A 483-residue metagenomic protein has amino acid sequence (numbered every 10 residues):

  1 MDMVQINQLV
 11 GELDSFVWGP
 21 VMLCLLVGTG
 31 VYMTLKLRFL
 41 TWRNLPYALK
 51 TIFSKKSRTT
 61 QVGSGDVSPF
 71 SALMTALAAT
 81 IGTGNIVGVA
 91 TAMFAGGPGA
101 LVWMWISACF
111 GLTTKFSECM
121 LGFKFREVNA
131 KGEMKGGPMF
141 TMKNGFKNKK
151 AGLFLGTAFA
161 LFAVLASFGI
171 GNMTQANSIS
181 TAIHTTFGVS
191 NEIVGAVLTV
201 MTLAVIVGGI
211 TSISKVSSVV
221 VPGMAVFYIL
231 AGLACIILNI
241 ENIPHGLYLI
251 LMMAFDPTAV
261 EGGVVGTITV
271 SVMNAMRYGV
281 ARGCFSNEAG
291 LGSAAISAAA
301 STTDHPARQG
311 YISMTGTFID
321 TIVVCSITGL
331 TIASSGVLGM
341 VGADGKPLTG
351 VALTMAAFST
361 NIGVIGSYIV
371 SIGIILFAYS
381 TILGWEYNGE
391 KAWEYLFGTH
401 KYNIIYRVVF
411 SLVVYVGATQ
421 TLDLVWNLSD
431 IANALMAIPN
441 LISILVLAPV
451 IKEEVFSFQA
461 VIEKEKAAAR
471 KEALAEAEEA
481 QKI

Functional and structural regions predicted by a protein language model:
M1-T83, M93-A100, G111, S411 (+2 more regions): N-terminal alpha-helical transmembrane segments of multi-pass membrane transport and channel/translocase proteins
Q5-I6, K36-T41, G84-V89, S167-I179 (+5 more regions): Transmembrane helix-loop junctions in multi-pass membrane proteins
L25-Y32, L37-L49, F159, A176-I183 (+4 more regions): Membrane-interface loop-to-helix entry segments
T29, M33-T34, S107-G132, M139 (+3 more regions): Helix-loop-helix module between adjacent transmembrane segments
F39-V67, T91, G97-L101, W105 (+5 more regions): Flexible loop linkers connecting adjacent transmembrane helices in multi-pass alpha-helical membrane transporters
T59-A95, L121-G145, A158-V164, V265-F318: Alpha-helical membrane segments and immediately flanking helix-loop junctions that form or couple to the substrate/ion
F110-E118, A196-I210, V221-E241, M273 (+3 more regions): Selective recognition of specific alpha-helical transmembrane segments in multi-pass small-molecule
E118-R126, A130, A231-L251, P257-T267 (+3 more regions): Extracellular/periplasmic helix-exit of transmembrane alpha-helices
